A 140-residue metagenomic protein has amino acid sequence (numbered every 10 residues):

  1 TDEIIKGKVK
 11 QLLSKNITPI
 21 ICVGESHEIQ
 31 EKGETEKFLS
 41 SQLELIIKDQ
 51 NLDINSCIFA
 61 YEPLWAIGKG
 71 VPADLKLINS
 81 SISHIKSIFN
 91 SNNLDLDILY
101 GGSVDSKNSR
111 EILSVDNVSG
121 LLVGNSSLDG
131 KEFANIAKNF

Functional and structural regions predicted by a protein language model:
T1-F140: Active-site loop-to-helix "anion-binding N-cap" substructures in soluble metabolic enzymes
